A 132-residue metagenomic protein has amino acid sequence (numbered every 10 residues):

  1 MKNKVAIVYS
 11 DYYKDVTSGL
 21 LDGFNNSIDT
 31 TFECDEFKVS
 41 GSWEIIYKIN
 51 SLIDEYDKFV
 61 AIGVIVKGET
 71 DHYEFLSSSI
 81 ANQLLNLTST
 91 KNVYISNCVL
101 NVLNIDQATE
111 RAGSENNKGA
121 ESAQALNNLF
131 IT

Functional and structural regions predicted by a protein language model:
K2-E36: Glycine-rich phosphate/diphosphate-binding loop of Rossmann-like nucleotide-binding domains
D11-Y12, V39, V64-I65, L100-N104: Short, ordered loop/turn segments at secondary-structure junctions
S27, T31, L52, Q83-K91 (+1 more regions): Change "in soluble alpha/beta enzymes" to "in soluble alpha/beta proteins
S27-E55: Active-site rim loops that border cofactor/substrate pockets in soluble metabolic enzymes
K48-L84: Glycine-rich phosphate-binding loop
E74-N101, E121: Short, acidic/small-residue loops that bind anionic groups at enzyme active sites
V102-G119: Phosphate-binding/catalytic loops
N116-T132: A charged, well-structured terminal subsegment
